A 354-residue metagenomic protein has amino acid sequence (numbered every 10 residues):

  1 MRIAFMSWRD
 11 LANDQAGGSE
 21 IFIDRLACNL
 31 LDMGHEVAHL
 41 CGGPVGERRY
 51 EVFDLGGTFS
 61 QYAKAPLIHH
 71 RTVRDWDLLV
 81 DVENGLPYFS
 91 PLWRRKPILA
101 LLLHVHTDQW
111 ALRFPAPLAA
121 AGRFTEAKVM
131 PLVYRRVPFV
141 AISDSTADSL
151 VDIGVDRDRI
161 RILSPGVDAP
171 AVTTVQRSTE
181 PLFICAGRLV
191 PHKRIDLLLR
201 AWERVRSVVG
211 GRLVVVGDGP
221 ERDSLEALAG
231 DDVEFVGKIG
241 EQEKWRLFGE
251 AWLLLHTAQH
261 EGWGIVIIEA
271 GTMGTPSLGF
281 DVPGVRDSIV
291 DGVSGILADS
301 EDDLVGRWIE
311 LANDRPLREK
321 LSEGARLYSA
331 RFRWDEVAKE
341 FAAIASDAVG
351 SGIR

Functional and structural regions predicted by a protein language model:
L118-F139: Membrane-proximal helix-turn-helix segments that form the acceptor-binding/catalytic region of lipid-linked
V140, T173-E203: Conserved donor-binding/catalytic core segment of Leloir-type glycosyltransferases
S145, G166: Carbohydrate-associated surface elements
D223-W245: Nucleotide-activated donor-binding/catalytic signature segment of Leloir-type glycosyltransferases, i.e., the conserved
Q259: Aromatic "clamp/platform" in nucleotide-sugar-dependent glycosyltransferases that forms part of the donor/acceptor
I267, P276-G279: Short hydrophobic beta-strand element within catalytic cores of glycosyltransferases and related nucleotide-activated
D291-D302, E310-P316: Conserved acidic donor-binding segment of nucleotide-sugar-dependent glycosyltransferases
L317-R331, E340: A short, well-ordered alpha-helix in the C-terminal region of glycosyltransferases
